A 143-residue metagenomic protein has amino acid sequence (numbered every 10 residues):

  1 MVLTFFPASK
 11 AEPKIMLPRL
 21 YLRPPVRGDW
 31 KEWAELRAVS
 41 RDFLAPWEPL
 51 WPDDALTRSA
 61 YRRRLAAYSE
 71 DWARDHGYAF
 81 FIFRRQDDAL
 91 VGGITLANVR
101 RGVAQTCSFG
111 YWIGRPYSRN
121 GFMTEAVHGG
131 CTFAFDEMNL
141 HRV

Functional and structural regions predicted by a protein language model:
M1-P116: GNAT-family acyltransferases
H76-G77, F122, N139: Residue-level recognition of short, well-ordered coil/turn positions that link secondary-structure elements
W112, R119-F133: Conserved acetyl-CoA-binding loop-helix of GNAT-fold acetyltransferases
D136-V143: Conserved GNAT acetyl-CoA-binding A-motif
